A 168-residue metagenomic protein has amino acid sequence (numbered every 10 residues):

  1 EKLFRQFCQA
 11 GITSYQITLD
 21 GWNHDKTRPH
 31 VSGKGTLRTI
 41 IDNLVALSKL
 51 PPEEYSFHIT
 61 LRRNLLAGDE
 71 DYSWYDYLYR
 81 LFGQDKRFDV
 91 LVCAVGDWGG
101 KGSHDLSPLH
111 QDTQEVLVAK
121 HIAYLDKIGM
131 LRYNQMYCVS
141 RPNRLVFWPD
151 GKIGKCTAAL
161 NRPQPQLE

Functional and structural regions predicted by a protein language model:
F4-N23, R87-V95: Non-cysteine beta-strand/loop elements that form the S-adenosyl-L-methionine
D25-G154, A158-L167: Radical SAM enzyme [4Fe-4S]-AdoMet core and its adjacent flexible, acidic and glycine-rich loops/tails across
